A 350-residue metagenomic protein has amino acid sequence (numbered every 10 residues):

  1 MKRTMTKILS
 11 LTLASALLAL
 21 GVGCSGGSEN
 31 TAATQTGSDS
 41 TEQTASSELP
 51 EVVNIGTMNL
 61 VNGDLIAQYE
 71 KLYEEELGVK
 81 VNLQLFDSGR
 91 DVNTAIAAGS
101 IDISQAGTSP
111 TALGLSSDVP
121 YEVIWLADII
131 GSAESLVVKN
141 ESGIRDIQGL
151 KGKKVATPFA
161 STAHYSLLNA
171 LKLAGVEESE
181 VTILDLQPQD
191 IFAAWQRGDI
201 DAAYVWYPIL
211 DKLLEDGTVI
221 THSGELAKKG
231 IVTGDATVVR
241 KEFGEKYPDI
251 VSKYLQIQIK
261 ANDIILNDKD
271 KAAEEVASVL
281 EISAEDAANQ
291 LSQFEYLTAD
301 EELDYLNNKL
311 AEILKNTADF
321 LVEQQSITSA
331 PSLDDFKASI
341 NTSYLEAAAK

Functional and structural regions predicted by a protein language model:
M1-L11: Bacterial N-terminal signal peptides that target proteins for export
L20-S38: Bacterial lipoprotein signal-peptidase II cleavage site
G26, A32, K80, A160-S179 (+3 more regions): Ligand-binding clefts/hinges and TM-proximal coupling segments of bilobed small-molecule sensing domains
A33-G37, Q43-E177, T182-D185, D201-Y204 (+1 more regions): Short, glycine-/small- and polar/acidic-enriched structural segments that line small-molecule recognition paths
S109, L184, Q189-S278: Pocket-lining segment of extracytoplasmic ligand-binding domains
A127-V138, V219-G244, L255-Q258, F294-L297 (+1 more regions): Periplasmic-binding protein-like
E245-T328: Secondary-structure end/capping motifs
K315-K350: Conserved C-terminal helix/tail region of periplasmic/extracytoplasmic solute-binding proteins
